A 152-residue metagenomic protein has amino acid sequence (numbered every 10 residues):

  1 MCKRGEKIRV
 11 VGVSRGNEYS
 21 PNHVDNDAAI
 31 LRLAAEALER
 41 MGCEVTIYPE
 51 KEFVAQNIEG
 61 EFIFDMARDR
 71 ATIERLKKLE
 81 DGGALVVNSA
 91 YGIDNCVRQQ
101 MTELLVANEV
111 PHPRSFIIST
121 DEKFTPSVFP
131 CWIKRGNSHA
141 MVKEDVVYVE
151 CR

Functional and structural regions predicted by a protein language model:
M1-V87, G92: ATP-binding N-terminal substructure of ATP-dependent carboxylate-amine bond-forming enzymes
C2, V10-S14, E80-G83, Y91-R152: Active-site nucleotide/adenylate-binding loops and adjacent lid/helix of ATP-dependent enzymes
